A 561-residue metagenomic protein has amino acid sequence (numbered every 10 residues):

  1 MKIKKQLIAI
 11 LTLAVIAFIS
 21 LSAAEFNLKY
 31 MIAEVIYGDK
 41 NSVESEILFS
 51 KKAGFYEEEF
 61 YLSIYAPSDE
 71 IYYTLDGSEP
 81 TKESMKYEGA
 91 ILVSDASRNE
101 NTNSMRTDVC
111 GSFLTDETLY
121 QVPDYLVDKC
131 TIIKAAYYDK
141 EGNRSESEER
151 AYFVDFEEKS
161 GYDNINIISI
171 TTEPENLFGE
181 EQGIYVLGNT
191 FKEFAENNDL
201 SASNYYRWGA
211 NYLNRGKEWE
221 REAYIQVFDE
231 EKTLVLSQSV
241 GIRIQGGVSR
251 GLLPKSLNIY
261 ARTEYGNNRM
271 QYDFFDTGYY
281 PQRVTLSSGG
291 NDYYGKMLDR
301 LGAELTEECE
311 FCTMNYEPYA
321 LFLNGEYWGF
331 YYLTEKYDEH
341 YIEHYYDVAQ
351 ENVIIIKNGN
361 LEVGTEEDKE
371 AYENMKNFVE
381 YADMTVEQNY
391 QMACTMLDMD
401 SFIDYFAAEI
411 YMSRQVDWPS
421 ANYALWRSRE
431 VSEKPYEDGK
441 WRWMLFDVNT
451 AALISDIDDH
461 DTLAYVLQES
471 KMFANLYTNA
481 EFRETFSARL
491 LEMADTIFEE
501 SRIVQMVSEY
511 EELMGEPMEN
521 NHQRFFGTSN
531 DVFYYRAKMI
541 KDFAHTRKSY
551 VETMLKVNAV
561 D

Functional and structural regions predicted by a protein language model:
I3-N214, W219-E222, V227-D229, L236-G241 (+5 more regions): Short, compositionally stereotyped local motifs that mark structural "simplifiers"
E59-Y61, E88, C130-I132, E149 (+12 more regions): Extracellular structured ligand-interaction cores
D69, S78, R98, E175 (+9 more regions): Short, glycine-/Ser/Thr-/acidic-enriched flexible segments
D76, S287-N291, N475: Short strand-loop junctions, especially beta-strand C-caps/beta-turns that link beta-sheets to coils or alpha-helices
Y125-K129, D292-R300, L397, S401-F402: Short, conserved micro-motifs enriched in small and acidic residues
I170, F194-K369: Conserved ATP-binding subdomain of kinase catalytic cores across diverse folds
E173-T190, A195, D199-S201, L213-R215 (+8 more regions): Middle-to-C-terminal accessory/interaction subdomains
